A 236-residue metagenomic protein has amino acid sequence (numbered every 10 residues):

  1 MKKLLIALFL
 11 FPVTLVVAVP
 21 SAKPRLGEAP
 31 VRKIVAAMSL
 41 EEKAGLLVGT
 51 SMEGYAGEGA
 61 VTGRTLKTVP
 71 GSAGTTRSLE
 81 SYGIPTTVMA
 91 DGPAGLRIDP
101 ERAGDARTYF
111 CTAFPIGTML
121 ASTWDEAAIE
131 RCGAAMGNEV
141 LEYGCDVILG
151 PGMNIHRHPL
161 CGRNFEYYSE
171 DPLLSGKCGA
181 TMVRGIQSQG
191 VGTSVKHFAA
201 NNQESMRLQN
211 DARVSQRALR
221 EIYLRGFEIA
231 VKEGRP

Functional and structural regions predicted by a protein language model:
M1-L4: Positively charged n-region of N-terminal signal peptides that target proteins for export
I6-T14: Bacterial N-terminal signal peptides
V16-P236: Glycoside hydrolase catalytic-domain context in secreted enzymes
